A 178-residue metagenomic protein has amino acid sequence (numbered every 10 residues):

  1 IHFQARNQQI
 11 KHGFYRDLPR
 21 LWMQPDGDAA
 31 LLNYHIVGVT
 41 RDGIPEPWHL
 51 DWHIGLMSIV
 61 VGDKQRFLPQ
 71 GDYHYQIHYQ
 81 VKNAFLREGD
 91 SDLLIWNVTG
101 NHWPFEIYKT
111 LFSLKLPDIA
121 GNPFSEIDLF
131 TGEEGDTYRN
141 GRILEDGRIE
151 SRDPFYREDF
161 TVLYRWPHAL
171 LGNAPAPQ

Functional and structural regions predicted by a protein language model:
I1-Q178: Lumenal/extracellular ectodomains and adaptor appendage modules of the eukaryotic vesicle/secretory system
